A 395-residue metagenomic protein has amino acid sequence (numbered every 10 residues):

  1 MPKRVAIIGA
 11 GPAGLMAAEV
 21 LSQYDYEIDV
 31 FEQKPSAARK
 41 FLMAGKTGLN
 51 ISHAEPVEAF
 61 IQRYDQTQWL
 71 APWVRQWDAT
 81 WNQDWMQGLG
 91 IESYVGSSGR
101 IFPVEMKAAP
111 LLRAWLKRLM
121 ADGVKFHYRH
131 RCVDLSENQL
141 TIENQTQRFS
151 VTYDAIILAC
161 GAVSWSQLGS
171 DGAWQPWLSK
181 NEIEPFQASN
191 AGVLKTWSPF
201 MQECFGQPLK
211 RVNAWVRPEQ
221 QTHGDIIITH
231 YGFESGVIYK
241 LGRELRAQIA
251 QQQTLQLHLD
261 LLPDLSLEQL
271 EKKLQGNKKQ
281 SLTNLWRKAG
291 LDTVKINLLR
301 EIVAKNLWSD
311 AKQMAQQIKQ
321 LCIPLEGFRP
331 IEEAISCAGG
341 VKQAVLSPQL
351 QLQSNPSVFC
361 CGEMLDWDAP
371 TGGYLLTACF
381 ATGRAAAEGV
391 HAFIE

Functional and structural regions predicted by a protein language model:
K3-V30, A387-H391: N-terminal Rossmann-like FAD-binding beta1-loop-alpha1 element of flavoenzymes
I8, F31, C132, V151-Q167 (+4 more regions): Short hydrophobic core segments
S22-K46: Glycine-rich FAD pyrophosphate-binding loop
Q23, S36, V57, N82-G99 (+6 more regions): Residue-level recognition of phosphate/Mg2+-coordinating polar/acidic sites in nucleotide-handling active sites
K46-V95: Glycine-rich active-site loop/strand segments that organize a redox cofactor
L70-D78, S97-K117, W165-S170, K195-P199 (+1 more regions): Short beta-strand to alpha-helix junction loop
Y128-Q139: A conserved short coil-to-beta-strand element within the FAD-binding core of flavoproteins
A155-P199: Glycine-rich loop(s) and the adjacent beta-strand/alpha-helix scaffold that form part
